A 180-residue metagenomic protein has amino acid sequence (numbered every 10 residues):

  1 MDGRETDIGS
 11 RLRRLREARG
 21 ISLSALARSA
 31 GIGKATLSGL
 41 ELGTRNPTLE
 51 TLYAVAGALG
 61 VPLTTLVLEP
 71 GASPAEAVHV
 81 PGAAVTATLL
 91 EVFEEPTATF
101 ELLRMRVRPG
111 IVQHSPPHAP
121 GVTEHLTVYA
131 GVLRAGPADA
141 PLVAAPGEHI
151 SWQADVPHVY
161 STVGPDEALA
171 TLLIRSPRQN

Functional and structural regions predicted by a protein language model:
S10-A27: Short basic helix-loop element that most often maps to the first helix and adjoining turn of HTH DNA-binding modules
I32-R45: Recognition helix of helix-turn-helix/homeodomain-like DNA-binding domains that insert into the DNA major groove
L49-T99: A short, N-terminal "cap"/entry segment at the start of jelly-roll beta-barrel domains of the cupin/DSBH fold
V80-P117, T123, L172-R178: A short glycine-rich, His/Asp/Glu-containing loop-to-beta-strand
V85, A154-N180: Ligand-binding loop in jelly-roll beta-barrel domains
G121-P137: Glycine- and acidic-residue-biased ligand/ion/polar-headgroup-sensing regions
A138-D155: Short acidic-glycine-tyrosine-enriched beta hairpin
